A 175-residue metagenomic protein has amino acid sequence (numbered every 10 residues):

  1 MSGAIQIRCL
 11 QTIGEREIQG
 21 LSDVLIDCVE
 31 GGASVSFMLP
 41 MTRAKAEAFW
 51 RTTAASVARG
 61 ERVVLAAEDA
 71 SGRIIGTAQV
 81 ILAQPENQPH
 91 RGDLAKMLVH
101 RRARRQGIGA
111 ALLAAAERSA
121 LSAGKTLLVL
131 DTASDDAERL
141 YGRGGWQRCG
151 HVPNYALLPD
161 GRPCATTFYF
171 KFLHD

Functional and structural regions predicted by a protein language model:
A4-Q6: Extreme N-terminal starter segment of soluble prokaryotic enzymes
R8-K96, H100, L113-A115, F172-H174: Acetyl-CoA-dependent GNAT
R16, D135-D136: Short alpha-helical
R51-T53, S119, C149: Structured catalytic core of nucleotide-sugar glycosyltransferases
R62, C164-F168: Short hydrophobic/aromatic beta-strand or adjacent loop that forms the aromatic wall/cage of a ligand/substrate-binding
K96-V99, R105-R118, R143: Conserved acetyl-CoA-binding loop-helix of GNAT-fold acetyltransferases
L113, A120-A133: Conserved GNAT acetyl-CoA-binding A-motif
V129-D131, E138, G142, Q147-A165: Conserved catalytic-core motifs of GNAT/GCN5-like acyltransferases
